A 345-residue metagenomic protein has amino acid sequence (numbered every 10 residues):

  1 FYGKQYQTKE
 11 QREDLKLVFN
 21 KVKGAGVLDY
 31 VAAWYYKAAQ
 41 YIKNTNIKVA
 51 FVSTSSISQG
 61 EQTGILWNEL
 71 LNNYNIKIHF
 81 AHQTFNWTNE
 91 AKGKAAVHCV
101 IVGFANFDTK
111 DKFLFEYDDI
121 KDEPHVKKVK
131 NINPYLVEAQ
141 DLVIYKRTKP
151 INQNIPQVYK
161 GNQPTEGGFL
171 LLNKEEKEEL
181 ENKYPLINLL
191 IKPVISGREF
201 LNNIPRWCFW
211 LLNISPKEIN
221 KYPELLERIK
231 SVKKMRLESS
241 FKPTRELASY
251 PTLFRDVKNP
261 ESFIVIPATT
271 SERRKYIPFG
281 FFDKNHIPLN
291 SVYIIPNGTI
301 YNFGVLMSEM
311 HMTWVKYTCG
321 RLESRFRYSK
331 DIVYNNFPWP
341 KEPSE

Functional and structural regions predicted by a protein language model:
F1-P185, N202, R206, P216-N220 (+4 more regions): Signature of N6-adenine DNA methyltransferases within the class I
Y35, T84-W87, E224, R228-V292: Flexible, glycine/threonine-enriched loop-and-boundary segments that flank and lead into catalytic domains of large
V49, I229, L306, F337: Hydrophobic, well-ordered secondary-structure elements that form the walls of internal hydrophobic environments
E69-K77, S231-E238, Y301-N302, S308-M310 (+1 more regions): A short, contiguous, amphipathic alpha-helix enriched in charged residues
K77, E224-V232, W339-E345: Non-catalytic DNA-recognition/assembly elements of restriction-modification systems
F115-Y117, K149, P205-W210, S239-Y250 (+1 more regions): Short coil/turn segments at secondary-structure boundaries
Y293-N335, P343: Basic, amphipathic alpha-helical recognition segments used for DNA target recognition
